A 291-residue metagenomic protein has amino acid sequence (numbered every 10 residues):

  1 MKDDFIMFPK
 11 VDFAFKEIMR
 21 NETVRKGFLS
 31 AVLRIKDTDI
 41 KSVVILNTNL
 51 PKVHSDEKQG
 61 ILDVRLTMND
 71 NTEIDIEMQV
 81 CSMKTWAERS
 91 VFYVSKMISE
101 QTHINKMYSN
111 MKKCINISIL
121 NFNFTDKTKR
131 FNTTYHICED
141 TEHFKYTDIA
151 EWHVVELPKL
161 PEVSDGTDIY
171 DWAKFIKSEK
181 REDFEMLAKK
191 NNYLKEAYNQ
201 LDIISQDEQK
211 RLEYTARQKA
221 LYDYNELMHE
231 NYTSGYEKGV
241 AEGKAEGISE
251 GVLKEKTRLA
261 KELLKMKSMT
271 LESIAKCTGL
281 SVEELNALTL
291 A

Functional and structural regions predicted by a protein language model:
M1-R211: Conserved single-residue anchors adjacent to enzymatic active/cofactor-binding motifs
K2-F5, P9, I74-Q79, K174-A291: Short, charged alpha-helical interaction segments and adjacent helix-coil junctions
